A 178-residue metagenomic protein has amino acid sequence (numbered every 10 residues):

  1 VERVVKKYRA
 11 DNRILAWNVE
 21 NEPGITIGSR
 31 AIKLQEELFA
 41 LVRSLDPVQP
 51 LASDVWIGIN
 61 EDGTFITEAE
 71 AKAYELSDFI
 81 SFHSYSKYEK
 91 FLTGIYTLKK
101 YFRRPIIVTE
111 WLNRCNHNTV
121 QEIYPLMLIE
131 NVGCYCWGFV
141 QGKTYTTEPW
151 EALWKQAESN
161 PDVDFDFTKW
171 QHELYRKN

Functional and structural regions predicted by a protein language model:
K6, R13-L15, E20-K169, L174-R176: Extracellular glycoside hydrolase catalytic/binding regions
